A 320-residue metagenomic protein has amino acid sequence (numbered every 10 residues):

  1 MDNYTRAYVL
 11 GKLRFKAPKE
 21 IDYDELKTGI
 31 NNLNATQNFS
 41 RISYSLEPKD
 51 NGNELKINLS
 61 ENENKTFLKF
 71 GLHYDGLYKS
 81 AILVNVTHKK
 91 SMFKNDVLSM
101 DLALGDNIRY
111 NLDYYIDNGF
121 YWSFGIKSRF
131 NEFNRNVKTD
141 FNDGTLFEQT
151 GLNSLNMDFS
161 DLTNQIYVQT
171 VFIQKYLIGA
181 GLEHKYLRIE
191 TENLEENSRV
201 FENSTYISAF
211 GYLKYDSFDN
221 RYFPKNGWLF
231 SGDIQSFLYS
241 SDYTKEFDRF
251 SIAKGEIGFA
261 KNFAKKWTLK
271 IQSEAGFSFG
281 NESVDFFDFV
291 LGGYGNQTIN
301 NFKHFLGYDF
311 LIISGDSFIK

Functional and structural regions predicted by a protein language model:
M1-D22, K175-Y176: Acidic, glycine-rich low-complexity/disordered segments
Y4, K16-E20, S40-R41, F120-Y121 (+5 more regions): Short beta-strands and strand-coil junctions in structured, solvent-facing domains, enriched
R6, L10, L26-I30, K254: Extracytoplasmic/secreted envelope proteins and their assembly/folding machinery, especially bacterial periplasmic
F15, N53-L55, E202, D248 (+1 more regions): Hydrophobic transmembrane signal anchors and adjacent membrane-proximal interface regions, especially in viral
K19-E25, G29-F218, Y222, Q297-G307 (+1 more regions): Gram-negative/organellar outer-membrane beta-barrel architecture
F70-L72, Y206-K214, F218-K320: C-terminal outer-membrane beta-barrel translocator/porin domains of Gram-negative envelope proteins and their
